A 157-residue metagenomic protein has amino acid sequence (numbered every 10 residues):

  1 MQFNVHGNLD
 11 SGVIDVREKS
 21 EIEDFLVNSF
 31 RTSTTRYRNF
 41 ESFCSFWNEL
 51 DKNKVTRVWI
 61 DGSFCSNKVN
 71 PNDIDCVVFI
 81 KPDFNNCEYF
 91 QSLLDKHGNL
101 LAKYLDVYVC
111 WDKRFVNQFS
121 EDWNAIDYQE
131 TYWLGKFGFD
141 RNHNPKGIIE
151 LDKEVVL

Functional and structural regions predicted by a protein language model:
M1-R57, D61, C65-P71, K81-L157: Catalytic core of pol beta-like nucleotidyltransferases
D73-D75: Mid-length scaffold segments of soluble, non-membrane domains
V77-F79: Short hydrophobic/aromatic beta-strand micro-patches that form the beta-sheet surface supporting nucleotide- or nucleic
